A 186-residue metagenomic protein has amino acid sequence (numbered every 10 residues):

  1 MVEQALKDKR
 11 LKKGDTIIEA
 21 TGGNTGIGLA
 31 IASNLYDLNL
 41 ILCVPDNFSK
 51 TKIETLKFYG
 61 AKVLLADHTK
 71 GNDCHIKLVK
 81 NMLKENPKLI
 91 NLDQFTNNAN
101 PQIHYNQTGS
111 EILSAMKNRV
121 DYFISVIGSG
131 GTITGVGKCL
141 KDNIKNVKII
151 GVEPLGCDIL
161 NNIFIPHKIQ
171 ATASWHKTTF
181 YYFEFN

Functional and structural regions predicted by a protein language model:
M1-N186: PLP-dependent amino-acid enzyme catalytic core
